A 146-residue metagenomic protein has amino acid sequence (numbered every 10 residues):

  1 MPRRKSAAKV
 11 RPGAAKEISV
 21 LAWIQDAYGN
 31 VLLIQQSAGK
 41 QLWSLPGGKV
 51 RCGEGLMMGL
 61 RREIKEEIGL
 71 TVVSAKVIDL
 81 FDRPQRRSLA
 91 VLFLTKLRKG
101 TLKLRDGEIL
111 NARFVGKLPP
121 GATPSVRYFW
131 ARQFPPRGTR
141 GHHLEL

Functional and structural regions predicted by a protein language model:
P2-V31, K49: Conserved N-terminal beta-strand and adjoining loop/helix that marks the start of the Nudix/MutT-like hydrolase domain
K16, Q41, V73, R87-L89: Residue-level preference for beta-strand/loop junctions
I24-Q25, L33, T95, F114: Conserved hydrophobic "DFG−1" position in protein kinase catalytic cores
D26, N30-E66: Conserved Nudix-box catalytic region and its N-terminal flanking loop in Nudix hydrolases and closely related
K40-W43, D106-L146: Nudix hydrolase/Nudix homology domain
T71-D79: A short coil-to-beta-strand element that immediately follows conserved catalytic motifs
F81-K103, G107, R113-F114, F129-F134: Active-site-adjacent beta-strand/loop module that shapes the phosphate/pyrophosphate-binding cleft
